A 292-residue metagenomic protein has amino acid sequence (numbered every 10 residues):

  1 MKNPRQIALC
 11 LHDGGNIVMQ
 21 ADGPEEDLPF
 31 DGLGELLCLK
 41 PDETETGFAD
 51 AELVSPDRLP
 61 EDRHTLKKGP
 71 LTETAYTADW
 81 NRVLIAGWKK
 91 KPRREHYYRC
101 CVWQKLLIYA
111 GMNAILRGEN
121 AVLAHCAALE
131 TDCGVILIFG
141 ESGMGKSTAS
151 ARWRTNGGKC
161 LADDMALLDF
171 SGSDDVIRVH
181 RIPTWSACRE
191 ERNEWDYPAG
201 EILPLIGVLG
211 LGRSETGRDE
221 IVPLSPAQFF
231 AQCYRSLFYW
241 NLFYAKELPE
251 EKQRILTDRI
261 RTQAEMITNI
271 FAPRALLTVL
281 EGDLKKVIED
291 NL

Functional and structural regions predicted by a protein language model:
M1-S142, T155-K159, A166-L292: A noncatalytic interaction/capping subdomain that flanks phosphate/NTP-handling catalytic cores
K146: Conserved lysine of the Walker
A149-S150: Post-Walker A alpha-helix
